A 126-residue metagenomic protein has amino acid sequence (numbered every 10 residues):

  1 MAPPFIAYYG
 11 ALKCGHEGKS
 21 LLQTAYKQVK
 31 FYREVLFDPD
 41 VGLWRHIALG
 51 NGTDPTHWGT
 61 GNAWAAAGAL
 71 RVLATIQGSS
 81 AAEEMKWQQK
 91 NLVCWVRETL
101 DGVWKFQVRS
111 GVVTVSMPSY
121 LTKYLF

Functional and structural regions predicted by a protein language model:
M1, E17-T24, T53-A65, N91 (+1 more regions): Short, contiguous, pocket-lining structural segments that sit at or immediately flank catalytic/ligand-binding sites
A2-H16, W64-Q88, F126: Well-ordered alpha-helical scaffold segments within catalytic/enzyme domains
P4-K19, Q23, K27, E34 (+2 more regions): Active-site lining segments of carbohydrate-active enzymes
L12-C14, R33, I47, A65 (+2 more regions): Aromatic-enriched hydrophobic runs in primary sequence
K19-R45, V93-G111: Long, well-ordered core segments of solenoidal/helical folds
D38-G42, T75-W87, Q107-T114: Surface-exposed helix-capping loop/turn segments at secondary-structure junctions
V41-G61, S110-F126: Carbohydrate-binding/catalytic loop surfaces
H46-W58, I76-K90: Surface-exposed cleft-lining segments at the edges of enzyme active sites
